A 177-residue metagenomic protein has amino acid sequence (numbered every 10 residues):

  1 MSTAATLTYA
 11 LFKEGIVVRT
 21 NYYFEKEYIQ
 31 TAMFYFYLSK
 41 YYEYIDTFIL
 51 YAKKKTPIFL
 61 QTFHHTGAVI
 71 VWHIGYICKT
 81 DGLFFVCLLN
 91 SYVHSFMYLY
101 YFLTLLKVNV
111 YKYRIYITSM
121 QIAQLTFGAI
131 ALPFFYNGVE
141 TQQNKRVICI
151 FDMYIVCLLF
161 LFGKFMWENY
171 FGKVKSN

Functional and structural regions predicted by a protein language model:
M1-L89, V93, M97, F102-A123 (+1 more regions): Membrane-helix and juxtamembrane interface regions of eukaryotic multi-pass membrane proteins
